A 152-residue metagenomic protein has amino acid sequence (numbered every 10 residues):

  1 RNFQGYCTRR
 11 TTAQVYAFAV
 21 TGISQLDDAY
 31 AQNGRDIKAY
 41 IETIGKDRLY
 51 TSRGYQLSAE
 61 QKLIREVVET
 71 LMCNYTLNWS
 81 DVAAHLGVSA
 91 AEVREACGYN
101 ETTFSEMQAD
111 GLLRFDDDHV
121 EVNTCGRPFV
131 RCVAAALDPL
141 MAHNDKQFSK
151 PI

Functional and structural regions predicted by a protein language model:
R1-V93, P151-I152: C-terminal scaffold of the Radical SAM
Y50, T76-L77, L113, H143-K146: Intrinsically disordered or highly flexible coil/loop and linker segments, enriched in small and charged/polar residues
K62, E66, Y99, C125-C132: Generic recognition of stable, solvent-exposed alpha-helical segments in well-folded globular domains
A90-A109: Short amphipathic alpha-helical interaction segments
E106-D118: A short, conserved structural fragment
H119-N123: Minor-groove-contacting beta-hairpin "wing" of winged helix-turn-helix DNA-binding domains
C125-I152: Short, amphipathic alpha-helical interaction segments positioned at domain boundaries
